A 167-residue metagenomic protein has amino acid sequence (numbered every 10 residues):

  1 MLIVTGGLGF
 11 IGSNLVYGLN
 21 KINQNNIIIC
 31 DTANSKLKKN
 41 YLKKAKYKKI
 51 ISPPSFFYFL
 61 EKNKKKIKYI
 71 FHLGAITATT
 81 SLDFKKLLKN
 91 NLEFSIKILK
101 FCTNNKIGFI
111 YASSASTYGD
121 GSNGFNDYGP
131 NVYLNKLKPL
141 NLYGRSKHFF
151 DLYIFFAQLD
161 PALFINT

Functional and structural regions predicted by a protein language model:
L2-I22: N-terminal Rossmann NAD(P)H-binding glycine-rich loop of SDR-like oxidoreductase domains
T5, C30, I70-G74, F109-A115 (+1 more regions): SDR active-site strand-loop-helix element
Q24-N25, N104-G108: A short helix->loop->beta-strand "cap" motif at the edges of active sites that frequently abuts
I29-F56: Glycine-rich phosphate-binding loop and adjoining beta1-alpha1-beta2 segment of Rossmann-like nucleotide-binding folds
P53-N90: NAD(P)H-binding glycine-rich loop region in Rossmannoid oxidoreductase-like domains and their noncatalytic homologs
A75-K85, E93, S114-N141, F156-D160: Active-site "gating" loop of Rossmann-like NAD(P)-dependent oxidoreductase/epimerase domains
F94-K97, G108, F149-F150: Conserved cofactor-binding/catalytic machinery of classical short-chain dehydrogenase/reductase
L142, S146: Active-site helix of classical SDR
